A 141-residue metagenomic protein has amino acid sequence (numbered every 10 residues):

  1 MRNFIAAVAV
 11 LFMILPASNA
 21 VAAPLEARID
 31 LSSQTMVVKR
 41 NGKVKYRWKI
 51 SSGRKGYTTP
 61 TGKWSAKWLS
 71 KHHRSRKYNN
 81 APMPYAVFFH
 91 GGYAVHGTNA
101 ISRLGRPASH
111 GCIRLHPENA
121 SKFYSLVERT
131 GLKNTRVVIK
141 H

Functional and structural regions predicted by a protein language model:
R2-N3: Bacterial Sec-dependent N-terminal signal peptides
A7-P16: Bacterial N-terminal signal peptides
P16-A23: Sec/Tat signal peptide C-region and signal peptidase I cleavage site
A23-L25, R54-K63, S70-H141: Exported/periplasmic cell-wall-interacting domains
L25-G56: N-terminal secretory signal peptides
T35-V37, S65, A94: General beta-strand recognition
K49-I50, W64-A66: Short, surface-exposed loop motifs enriched in S/T, G, D/E and P with embedded aromatic residues
